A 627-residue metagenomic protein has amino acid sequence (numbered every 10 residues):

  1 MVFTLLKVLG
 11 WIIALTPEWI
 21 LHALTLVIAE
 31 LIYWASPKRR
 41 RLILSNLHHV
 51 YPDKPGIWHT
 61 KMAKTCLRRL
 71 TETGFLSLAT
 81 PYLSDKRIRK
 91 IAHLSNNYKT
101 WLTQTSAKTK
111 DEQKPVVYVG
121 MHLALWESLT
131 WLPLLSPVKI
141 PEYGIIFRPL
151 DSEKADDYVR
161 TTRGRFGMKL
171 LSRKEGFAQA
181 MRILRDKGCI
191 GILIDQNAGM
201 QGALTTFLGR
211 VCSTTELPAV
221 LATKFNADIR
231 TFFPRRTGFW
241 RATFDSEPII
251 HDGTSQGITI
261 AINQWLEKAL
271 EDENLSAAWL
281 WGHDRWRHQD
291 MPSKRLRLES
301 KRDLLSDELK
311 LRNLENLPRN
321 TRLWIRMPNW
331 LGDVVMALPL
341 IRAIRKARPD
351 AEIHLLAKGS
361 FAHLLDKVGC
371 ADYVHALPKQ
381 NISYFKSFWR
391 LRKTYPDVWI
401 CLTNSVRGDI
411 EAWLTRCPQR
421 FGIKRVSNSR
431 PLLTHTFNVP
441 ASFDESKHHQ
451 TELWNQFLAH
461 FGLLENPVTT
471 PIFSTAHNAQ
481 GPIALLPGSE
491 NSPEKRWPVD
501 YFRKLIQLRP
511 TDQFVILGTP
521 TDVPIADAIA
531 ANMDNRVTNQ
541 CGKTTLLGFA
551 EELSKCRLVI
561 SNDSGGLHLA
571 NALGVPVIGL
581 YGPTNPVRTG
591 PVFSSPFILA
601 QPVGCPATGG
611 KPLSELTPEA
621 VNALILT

Functional and structural regions predicted by a protein language model:
M1-G120, L125, D156-T161, R295-E315: Membrane-anchoring hydrophobic helices of lipid-metabolizing enzymes
R39, I57, A63, L67 (+10 more regions): Catalytic machinery of carbohydrate-active enzymes, primarily nucleotide-sugar-dependent glycosyltransferases
K64, K108-K110, L135, K174-N316 (+1 more regions): Non-catalytic C-terminal accessory region of glycerolipid acyltransferases and related lyso-lipid remodeling enzymes
E112-K174, M200-A203, L356: Catalytic core of membrane glycerolipid acyltransferases/transacylases, capturing the structured, soluble-facing
M121-L123, R148-L150, R173-G176, D195-N197 (+6 more regions): Histidine- and/or cysteine-centered catalytic micro-motif in compact active-site loops
P141, N226-I229, V575: Short glycine-/polar-rich loops that comprise or flank the Walker A/P-loop and associated switch/sensor motifs
I146, V211-E216, P440-K447: A short acidic, glycine-rich active-site loop that binds or catalyzes chemistry on phosphate/adenosine moieties
K154-I194, P493-L505: Aromatic-anchored, glycine/proline-accented short structural segments that stabilize local strand-turns or short
